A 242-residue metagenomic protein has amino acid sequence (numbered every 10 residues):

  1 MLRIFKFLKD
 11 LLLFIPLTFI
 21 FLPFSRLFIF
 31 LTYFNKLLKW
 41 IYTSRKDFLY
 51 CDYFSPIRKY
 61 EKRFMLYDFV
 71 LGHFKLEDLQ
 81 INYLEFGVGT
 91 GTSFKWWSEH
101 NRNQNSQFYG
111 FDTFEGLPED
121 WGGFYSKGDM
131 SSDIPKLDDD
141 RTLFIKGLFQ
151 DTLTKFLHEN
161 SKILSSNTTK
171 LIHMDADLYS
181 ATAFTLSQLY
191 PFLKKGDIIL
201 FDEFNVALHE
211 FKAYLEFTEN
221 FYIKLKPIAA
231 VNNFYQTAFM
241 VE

Functional and structural regions predicted by a protein language model:
M1-I57: Membrane-proximal basic amphipathic "stem/tether" segments
I4-L11, I15-F19, L71, K75 (+2 more regions): HDAC/HDAC-like amidohydrolase catalytic core signature
W40, D47-Y53, F69, L76-E242: S-adenosylmethionine/decaboxylated-SAM
F54-L66: Conserved SAM-binding loop and adjacent beta-strand
